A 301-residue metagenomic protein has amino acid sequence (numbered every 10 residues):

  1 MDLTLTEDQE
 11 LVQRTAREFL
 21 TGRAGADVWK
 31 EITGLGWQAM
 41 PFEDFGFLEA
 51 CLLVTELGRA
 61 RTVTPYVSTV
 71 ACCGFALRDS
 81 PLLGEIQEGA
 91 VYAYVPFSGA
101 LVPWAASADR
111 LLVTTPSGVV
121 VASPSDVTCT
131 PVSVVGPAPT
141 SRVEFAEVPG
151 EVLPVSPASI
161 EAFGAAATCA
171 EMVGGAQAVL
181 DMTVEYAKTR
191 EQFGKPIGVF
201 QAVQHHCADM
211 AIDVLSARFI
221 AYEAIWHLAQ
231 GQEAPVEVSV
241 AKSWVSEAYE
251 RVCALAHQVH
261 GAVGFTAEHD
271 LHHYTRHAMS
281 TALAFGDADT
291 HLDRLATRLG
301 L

Functional and structural regions predicted by a protein language model:
M1-A60, A162-L301: Alpha-helical interface subdomain recognition
R61-V67, A71, F75-E185: FAD-binding core of flavoproteins
